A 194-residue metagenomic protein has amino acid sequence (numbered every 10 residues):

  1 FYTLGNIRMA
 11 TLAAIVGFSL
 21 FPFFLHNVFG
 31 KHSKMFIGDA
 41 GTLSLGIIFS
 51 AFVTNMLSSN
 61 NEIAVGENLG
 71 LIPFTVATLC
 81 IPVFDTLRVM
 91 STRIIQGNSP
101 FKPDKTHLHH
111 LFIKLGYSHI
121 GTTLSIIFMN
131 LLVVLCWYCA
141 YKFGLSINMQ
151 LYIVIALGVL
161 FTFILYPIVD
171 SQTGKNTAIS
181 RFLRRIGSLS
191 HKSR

Functional and structural regions predicted by a protein language model:
F1-S193: Alpha-helical transmembrane segments
